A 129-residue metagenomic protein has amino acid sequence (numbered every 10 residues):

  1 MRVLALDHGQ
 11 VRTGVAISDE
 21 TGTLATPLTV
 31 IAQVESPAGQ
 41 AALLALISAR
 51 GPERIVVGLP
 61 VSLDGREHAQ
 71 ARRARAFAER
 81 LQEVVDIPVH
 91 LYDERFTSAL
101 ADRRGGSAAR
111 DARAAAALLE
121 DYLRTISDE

Functional and structural regions predicted by a protein language model:
M1-L6, Q10-E129: Phosphate- and other anionic-substrate recognition elements at nucleic-acid/protein interfaces
